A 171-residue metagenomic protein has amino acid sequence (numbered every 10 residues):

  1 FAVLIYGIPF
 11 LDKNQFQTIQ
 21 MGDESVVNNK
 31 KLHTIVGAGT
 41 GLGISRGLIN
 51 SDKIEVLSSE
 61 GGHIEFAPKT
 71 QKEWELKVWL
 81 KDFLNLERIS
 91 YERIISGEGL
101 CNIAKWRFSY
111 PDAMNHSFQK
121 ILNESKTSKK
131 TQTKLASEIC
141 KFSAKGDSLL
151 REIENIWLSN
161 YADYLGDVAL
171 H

Functional and structural regions predicted by a protein language model:
F1-S90, I94, C101: Phosphate-binding/catalytic loop of phosphoryl-transfer enzymes
S25, Q71, E75-H171: ATP-binding/phosphotransfer module of carbohydrate and carboxylate kinases, centering on a glycine-rich
